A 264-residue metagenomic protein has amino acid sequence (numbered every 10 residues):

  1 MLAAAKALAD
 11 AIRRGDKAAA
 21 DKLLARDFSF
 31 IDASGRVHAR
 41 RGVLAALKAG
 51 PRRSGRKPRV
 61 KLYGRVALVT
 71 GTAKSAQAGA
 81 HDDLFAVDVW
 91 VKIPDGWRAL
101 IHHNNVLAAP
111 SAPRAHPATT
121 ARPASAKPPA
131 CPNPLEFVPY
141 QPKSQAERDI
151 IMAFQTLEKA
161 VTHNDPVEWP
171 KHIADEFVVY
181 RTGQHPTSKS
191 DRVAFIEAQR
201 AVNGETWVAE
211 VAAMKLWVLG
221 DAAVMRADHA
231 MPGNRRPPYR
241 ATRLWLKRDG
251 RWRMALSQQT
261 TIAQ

Functional and structural regions predicted by a protein language model:
M1-R26, L100, A108-D175: Short, low-complexity N-terminal intrinsically disordered segments enriched in polar/charged residues
L8, A19-A20, F28, V43 (+8 more regions): Hydrophobic pocket/interface hotspot
R14-P51, P166-P170, A174, V178-T187: N-terminal, post-signal-peptide region of Sec/Tat-exported proteins
L24, S34-G35, R59, G64 (+8 more regions): A mature extracytoplasmic/lumenal domain signature
S29, R36, L44-D83, L135 (+1 more regions): Surface-exposed, charged secondary-structure patches
S34, I93-P94, G183, G233 (+1 more regions): Solvent-exposed strand-loop boundary residues in beta-sheet-rich modules
D83-P117, L135, P238-A263: Short beta-strand edge/turn micro-motifs at domain boundaries
